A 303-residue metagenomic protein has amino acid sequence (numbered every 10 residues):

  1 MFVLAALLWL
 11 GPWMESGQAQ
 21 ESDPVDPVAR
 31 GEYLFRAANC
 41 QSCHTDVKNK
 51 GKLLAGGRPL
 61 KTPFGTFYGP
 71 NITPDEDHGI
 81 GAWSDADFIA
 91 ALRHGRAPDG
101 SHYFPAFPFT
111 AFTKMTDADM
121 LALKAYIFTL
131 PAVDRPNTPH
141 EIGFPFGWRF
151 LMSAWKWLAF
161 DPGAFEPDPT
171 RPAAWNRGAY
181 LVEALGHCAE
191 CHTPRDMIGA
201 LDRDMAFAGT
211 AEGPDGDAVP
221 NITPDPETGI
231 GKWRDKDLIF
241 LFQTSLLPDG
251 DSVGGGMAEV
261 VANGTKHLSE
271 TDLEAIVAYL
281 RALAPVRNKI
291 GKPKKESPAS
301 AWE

Functional and structural regions predicted by a protein language model:
F2-P12: Bacterial N-terminal signal peptides
E15-R36, A154-E183, E303: Electrostatic cytochrome c docking/interface patches
V28, L34, V47-D85, Y103-D117 (+4 more regions): Gly/Gly-Pro-rich "capping" loops immediately C-terminal to redox-active cysteine motifs in periplasmic/lumenal
G31, A37-V47, F88, L123 (+5 more regions): The canonical Cys-X-X-Cys-His
C43-N49, R93-H94, F128-T129, C191-M197 (+2 more regions): Detector for the c-type heme attachment site
S84-P98, A111-N137, W233-P248, V253 (+1 more regions): C-terminal capping alpha-helices of c-type cytochrome domains
R96-G100, W155-A179, I222-G250, G254-M257 (+2 more regions): C-type cytochrome heme-c attachment and multiheme electron-transfer modules
M115, D119-A179, P194, A275-Y279: Extended surface/linker regions that mediate inter-domain or inter-protein docking in multi-component redox
